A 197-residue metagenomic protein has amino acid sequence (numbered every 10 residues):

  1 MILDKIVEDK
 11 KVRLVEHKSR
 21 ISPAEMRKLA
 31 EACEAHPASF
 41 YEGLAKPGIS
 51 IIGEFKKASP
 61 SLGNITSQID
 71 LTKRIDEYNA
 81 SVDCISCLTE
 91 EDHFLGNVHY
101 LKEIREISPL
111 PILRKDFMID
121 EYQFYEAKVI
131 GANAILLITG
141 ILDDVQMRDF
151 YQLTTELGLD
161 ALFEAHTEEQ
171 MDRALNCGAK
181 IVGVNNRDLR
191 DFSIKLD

Functional and structural regions predicted by a protein language model:
M1-I112, I119-E121, L153, L159-K180 (+1 more regions): Conserved N-terminal beta1-alpha1 strand-loop-helix module at the mouth
E90, R114-K115, I138, N185: A secondary-structure boundary/capping signal
D116-M118, Q123-F124, I135: Short acidic catalytic loops
E126-Q146, G183-F192: Glycine-rich phosphate-binding active-site loops on the catalytic face of alpha/beta enzymes
L142-D160: Solvent-exposed, charged amphipathic helical/linker segments at domain boundaries
